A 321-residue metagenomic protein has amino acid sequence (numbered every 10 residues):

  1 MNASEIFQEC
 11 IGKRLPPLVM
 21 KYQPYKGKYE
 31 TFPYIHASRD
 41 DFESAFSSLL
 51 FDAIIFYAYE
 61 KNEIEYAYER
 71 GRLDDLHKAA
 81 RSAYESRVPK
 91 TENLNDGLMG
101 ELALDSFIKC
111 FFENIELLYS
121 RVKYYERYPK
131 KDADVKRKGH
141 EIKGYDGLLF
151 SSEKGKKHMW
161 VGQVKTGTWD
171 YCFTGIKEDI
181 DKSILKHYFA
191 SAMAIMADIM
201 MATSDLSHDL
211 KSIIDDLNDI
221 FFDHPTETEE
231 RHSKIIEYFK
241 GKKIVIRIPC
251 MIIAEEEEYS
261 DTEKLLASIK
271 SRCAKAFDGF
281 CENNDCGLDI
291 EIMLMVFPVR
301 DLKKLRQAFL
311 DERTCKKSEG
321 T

Functional and structural regions predicted by a protein language model:
N2-A79: A structured, charge-rich N-terminal accessory region that forms the first stable segment of a protein and links
R81-D105: A short, highly charged nucleic-acid-interacting micro-segment common to nuclease and nuclease-linked defense proteins
I108, G147-L149, H158-T166: Conserved catalytic cores of phosphodiester-cleaving nucleases, focusing on short active-site segments
F112-G139: A short acidic/basic microdomain associated with nuclease active sites
H140-I142, L149-S151: Acidic/His-rich structured neighborhood in mature extracellular/periplasmic domains
G167-W169, E256-D261: Short acidic, S/G/P-rich loop/turn micro-motifs used as interaction or catalytic elements
F173-C250, S260-A267: Acidic, metal/cofactor-coordinating or nucleic-acid-engaging core segments within structured domains
S260-T321: Extended, charged low-complexity segments that frequently continue into or abut oligomerization scaffolds
